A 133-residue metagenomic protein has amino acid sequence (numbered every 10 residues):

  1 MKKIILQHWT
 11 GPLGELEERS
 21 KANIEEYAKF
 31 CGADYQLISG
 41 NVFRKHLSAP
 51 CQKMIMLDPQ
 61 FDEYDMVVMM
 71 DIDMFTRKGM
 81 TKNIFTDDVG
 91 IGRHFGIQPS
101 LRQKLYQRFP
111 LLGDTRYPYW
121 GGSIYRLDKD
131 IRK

Functional and structural regions predicted by a protein language model:
M1-I55, P59-Y64: N-terminal anchoring/stem segment of glycosyltransferases
L6, Q36, V68-M70, V89-I91 (+1 more regions): Hydrophobic/aromatic beta-strand patches that form the interior of the parallel beta-sheet core in alpha/beta enzyme
G11, N41-F43, D73, I97 (+1 more regions): Short, solvent-exposed coil/turn elements at secondary-structure transition points
A49-K104: GT-A fold catalytic core of metal-dependent nucleotide-sugar glycosyltransferases, centered on the diacidic
P59, T115-Y117: Short secondary-structure boundary/capping segments
V68, P118-Y119: A short, structural micro-pattern
M74, Y119-K133: Catalytic core and acceptor-binding pocket of nucleotide-sugar-dependent glycosyltransferases
R102-T115, I131-R132: Short, flexible, basic/aromatic active-site loop/helix in glycosyltransferases
